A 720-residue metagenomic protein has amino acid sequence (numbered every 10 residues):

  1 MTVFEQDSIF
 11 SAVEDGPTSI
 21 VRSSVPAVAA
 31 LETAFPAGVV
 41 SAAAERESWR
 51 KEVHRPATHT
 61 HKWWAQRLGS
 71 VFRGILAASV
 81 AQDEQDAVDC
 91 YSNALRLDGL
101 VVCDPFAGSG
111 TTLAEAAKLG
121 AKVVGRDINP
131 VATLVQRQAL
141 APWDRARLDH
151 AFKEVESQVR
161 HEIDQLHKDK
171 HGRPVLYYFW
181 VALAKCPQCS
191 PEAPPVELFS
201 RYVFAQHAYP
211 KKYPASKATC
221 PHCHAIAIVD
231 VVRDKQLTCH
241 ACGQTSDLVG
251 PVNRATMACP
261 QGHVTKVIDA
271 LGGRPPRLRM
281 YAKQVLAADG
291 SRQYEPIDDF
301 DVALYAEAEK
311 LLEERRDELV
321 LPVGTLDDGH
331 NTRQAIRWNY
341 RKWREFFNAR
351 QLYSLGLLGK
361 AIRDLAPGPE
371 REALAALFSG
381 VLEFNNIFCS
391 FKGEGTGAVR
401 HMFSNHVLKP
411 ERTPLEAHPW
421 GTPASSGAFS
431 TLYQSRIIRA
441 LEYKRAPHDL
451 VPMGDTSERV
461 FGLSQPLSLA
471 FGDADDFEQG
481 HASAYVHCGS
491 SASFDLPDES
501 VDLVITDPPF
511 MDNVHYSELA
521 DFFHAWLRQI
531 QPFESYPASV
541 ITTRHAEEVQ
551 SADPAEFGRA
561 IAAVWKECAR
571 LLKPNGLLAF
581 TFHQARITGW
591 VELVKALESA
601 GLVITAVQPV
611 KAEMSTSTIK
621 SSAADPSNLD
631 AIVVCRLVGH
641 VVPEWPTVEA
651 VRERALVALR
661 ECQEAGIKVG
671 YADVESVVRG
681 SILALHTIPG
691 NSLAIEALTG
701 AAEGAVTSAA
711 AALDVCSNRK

Functional and structural regions predicted by a protein language model:
V3-C103, L113, A117-P497, H515-Q550 (+8 more regions): Nucleic-acid modification enzymes, centered on SAM-dependent nucleic-acid methyltransferases
S109: Conserved SAM/SAH-binding loop
V504-I505: Hydrophobic beta-strand segment of the Class I
Q529-F533, E567, L572-L578: Short glycine-dipeptide loop
G558-P574, S599-A600: A short glycine-rich, Lys/Arg-flanked "PGG" loop and its adjoining helix->strand segment in the class I
G589-S599: Conserved helicase motor "Helicase C" RecA-like lobe of SF1/SF2 P-loop NTPases
A655-K720: Long, compositionally biased intrinsically disordered regions
